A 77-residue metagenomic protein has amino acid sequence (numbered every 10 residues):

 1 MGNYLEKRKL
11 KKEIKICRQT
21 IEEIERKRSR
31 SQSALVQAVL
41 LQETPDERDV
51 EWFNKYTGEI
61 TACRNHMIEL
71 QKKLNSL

Functional and structural regions predicted by a protein language model:
M1-R26, K55-G58: Short, charge/polar-rich alpha-helical segments
K7, Q32-A34, M67: Short amphipathic alpha-helical segments that mediate assembly, nucleic-acid/protein binding, or membrane association
T20-N54: Short E/K-rich amphipathic alpha-helical oligomerization segments
F53-C63, M67: Short amphipathic alpha-helical coiled-coil/interface segments
R64-L77: Long amphipathic alpha-helical coiled-coil segments
